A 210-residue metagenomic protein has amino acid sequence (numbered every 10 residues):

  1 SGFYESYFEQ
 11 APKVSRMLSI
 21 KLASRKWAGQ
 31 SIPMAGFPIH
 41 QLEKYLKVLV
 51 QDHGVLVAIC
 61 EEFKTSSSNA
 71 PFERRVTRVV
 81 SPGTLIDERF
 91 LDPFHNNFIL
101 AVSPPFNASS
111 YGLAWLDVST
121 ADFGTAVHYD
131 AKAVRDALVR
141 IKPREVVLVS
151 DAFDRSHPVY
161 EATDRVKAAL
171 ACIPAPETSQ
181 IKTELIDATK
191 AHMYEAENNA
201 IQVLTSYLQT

Functional and structural regions predicted by a protein language model:
G2-T210: Charged catalytic and DNA/RNA-contacting regions of genome-maintenance and nucleic-acid-processing enzymes
